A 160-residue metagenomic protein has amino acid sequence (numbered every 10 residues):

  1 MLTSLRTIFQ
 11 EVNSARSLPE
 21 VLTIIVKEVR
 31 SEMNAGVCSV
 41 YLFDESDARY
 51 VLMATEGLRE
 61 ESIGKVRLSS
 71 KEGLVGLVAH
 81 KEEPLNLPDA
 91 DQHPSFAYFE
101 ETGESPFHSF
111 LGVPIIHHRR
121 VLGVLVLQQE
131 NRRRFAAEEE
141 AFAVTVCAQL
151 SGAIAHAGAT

Functional and structural regions predicted by a protein language model:
M1-E20, S31, L122, A153-T160: Signal-transmission linkers at sensory-effector interfaces
F9-S14, I25-N34, L42-D44, E60 (+1 more regions): Short regulatory alpha-helical segment in sensory/regulatory domains of signaling proteins that mediates
K27, C38-V66, D91-H93: GAF sensory/regulatory domain recognition with acknowledged cross-activation on helical regulatory dimers
L58, V124-R133: Short beta-strand-to-loop transition segments that serve as allosteric relay/switch motifs in sensory/regulatory domains
E60-L85: Acidic/proline- and glycine-rich, intrinsically disordered low-complexity segments that serve as regulatory linkers
E60-S62, P88-S109, Q129: Signal-transducing coupling segments at domain and membrane junctions
H108-I116, V124: A short, aliphatic-rich beta-strand micro-motif
V144-S151: Allosteric cytosolic regulatory segments
